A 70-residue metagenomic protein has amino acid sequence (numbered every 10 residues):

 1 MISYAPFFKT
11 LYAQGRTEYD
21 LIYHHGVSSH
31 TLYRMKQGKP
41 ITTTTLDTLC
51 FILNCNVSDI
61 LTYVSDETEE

Functional and structural regions predicted by a protein language model:
M1-D20: A short, Lys/Arg-rich alpha-helix, primarily the initiator
T10, L61-E70: Short, charged recognition helix plus adjacent turn of helix-turn-helix-like nucleic-acid-binding domains
Y12, Y23, F51: Alpha-helical residues within the helix-turn-helix
G15-Y33: Short alpha-helical DNA-recognition segment
K39-F51, E69: Short, basic-rich loop-to-helix N-cap that marks the start of a DNA-contacting helix
